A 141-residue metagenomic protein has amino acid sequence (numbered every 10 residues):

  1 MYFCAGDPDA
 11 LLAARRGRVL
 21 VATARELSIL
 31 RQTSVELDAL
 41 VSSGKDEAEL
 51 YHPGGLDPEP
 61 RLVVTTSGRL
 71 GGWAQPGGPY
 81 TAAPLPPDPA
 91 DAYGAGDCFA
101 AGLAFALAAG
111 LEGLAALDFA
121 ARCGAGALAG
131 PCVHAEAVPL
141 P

Functional and structural regions predicted by a protein language model:
M1-P79: Ribokinase/PfkB-type carbohydrate-kinase core domain
H52-P141: Conserved phosphate-binding/catalytic region of the ribokinase-like
